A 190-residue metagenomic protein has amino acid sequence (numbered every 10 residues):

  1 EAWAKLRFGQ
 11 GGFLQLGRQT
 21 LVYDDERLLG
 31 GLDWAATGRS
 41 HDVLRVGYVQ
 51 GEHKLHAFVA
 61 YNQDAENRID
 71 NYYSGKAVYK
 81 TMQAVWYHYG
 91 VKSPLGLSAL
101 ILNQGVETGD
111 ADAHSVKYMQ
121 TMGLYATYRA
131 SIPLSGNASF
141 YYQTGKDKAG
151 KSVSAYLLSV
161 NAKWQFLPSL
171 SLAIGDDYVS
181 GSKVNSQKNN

Functional and structural regions predicted by a protein language model:
E1-K5, D42: Transmembrane beta-barrel domains of Gram-negative outer membranes and organellar outer membranes
R7, T20: Mobile, glycine-rich extracellular loop/lid and propeptide segments that shape or gate substrate/ligand access
Q10-L14, L32-S186: Signature for the C-terminal beta-barrel architecture of outer-membrane proteins
G17: Small/polar (Gly/Ser/Thr/Ala-rich) solvent-exposed segments that form structured loops/beta-strands/short helices used
L21-D25, D64: Conserved radical SAM core fold
L28-L29: Aromatic- and kink-enriched transmembrane "portal" helix at the membrane-lumen/periplasm boundary that abuts
